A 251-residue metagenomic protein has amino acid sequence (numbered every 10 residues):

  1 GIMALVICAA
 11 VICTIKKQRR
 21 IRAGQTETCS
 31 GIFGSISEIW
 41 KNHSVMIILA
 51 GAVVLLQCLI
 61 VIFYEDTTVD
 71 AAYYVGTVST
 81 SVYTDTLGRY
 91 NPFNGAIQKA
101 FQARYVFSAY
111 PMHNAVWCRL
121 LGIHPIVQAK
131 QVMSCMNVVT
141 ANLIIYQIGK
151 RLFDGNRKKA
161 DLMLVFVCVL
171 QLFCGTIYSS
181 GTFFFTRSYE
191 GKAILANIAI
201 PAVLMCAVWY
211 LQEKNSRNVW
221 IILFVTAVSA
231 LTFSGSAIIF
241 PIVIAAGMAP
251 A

Functional and structural regions predicted by a protein language model:
G1-E38: Membrane-embedded, hydrophobic transmembrane alpha-helices
H43-I47, R157-L164, S216-I221: Membrane-interfacial loop-to-transmembrane alpha-helix junctions, especially the N-terminal start
V53-F173, I177-E190, I194, I198-P201: Active-site lumenal/periplasmic loops and adjacent helix-entry segments of GT-C-fold, multi-pass membrane
I60-I62, K150-R151, S229-G235, P250: Hydrophobic alpha-helical transmembrane segments
V169, A207, V228-S229: Hydrophobic residues within the alpha-helical transmembrane core of Major Facilitator Superfamily
I200-V219: Membrane-interface transmembrane helices that cradle and orient dolichyl/undecaprenyl
V219-A237: Membrane-interface alpha helices of multi-pass inner-membrane proteins
F240-A251: Perimembrane helix-loop-helix junctions
